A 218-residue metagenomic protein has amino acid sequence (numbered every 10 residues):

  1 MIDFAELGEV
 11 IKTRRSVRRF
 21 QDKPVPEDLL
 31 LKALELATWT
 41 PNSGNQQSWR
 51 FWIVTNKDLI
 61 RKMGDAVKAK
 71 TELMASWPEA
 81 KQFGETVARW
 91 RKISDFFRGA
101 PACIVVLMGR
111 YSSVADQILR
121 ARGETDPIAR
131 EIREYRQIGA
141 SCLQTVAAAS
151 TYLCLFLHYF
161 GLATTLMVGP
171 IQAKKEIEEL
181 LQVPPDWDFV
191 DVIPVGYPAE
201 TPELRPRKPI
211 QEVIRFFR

Functional and structural regions predicted by a protein language model:
M1-R218: Acidic, surface-exposed loops and disordered segments
